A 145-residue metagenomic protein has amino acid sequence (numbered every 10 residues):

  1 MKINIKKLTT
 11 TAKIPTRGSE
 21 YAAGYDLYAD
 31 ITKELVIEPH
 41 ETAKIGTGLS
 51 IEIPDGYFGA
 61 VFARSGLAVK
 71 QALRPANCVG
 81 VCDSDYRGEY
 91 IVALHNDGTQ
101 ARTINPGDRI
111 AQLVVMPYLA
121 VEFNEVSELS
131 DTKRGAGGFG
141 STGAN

Functional and structural regions predicted by a protein language model:
M1-N145: DUTPase catalytic domain/fold
